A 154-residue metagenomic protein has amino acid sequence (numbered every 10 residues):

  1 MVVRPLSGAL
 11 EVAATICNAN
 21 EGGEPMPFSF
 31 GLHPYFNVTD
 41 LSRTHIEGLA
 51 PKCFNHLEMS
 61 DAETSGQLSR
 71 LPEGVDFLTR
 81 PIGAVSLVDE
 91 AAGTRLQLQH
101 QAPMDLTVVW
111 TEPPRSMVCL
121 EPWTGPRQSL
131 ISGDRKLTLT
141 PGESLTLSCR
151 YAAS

Functional and structural regions predicted by a protein language model:
M1-F28, L32-P34, V38: Acidic, contiguous internal or C-terminal segments within carbohydrate-active enzymes that form a structured patch used
M1-V2, D134-L139: Beta-strand-rich interaction surfaces with strong enrichment in secreted/lumenal proteins
R4-A9, E21, D40-L41, D89-A91 (+2 more regions): A short, structured loop/turn motif at beta-sheet edges
A9-E11, A84, G93, S144-S148: Intrinsic-disorder/low-complexity, polar/charged segments enriched in Ser/Thr/Lys/Arg/Asp/Glu/Gln
A14, L137-A153: Short Pro-Gly-centered flexible turn/kink motifs
G22-P27, P34-A102: Active-site/ligand-binding surface loops and adjacent short beta/alpha elements that line catalytic pockets across
D89-R127: Glycine-rich active-site loops that engage anionic ligands at enzyme catalytic sites
